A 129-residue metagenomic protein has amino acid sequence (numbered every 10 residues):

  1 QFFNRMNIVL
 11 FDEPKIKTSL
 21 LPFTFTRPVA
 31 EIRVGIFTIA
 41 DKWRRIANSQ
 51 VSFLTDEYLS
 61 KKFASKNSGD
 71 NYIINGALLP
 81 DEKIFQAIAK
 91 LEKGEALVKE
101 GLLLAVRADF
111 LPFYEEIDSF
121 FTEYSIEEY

Functional and structural regions predicted by a protein language model:
F2: Cationic, low-complexity basic patches in intrinsically disordered or flexible, solvent-exposed regions
R5-Y129: Terminal amphipathic alpha-helical/low-complexity segments used for targeting or macromolecular assembly
